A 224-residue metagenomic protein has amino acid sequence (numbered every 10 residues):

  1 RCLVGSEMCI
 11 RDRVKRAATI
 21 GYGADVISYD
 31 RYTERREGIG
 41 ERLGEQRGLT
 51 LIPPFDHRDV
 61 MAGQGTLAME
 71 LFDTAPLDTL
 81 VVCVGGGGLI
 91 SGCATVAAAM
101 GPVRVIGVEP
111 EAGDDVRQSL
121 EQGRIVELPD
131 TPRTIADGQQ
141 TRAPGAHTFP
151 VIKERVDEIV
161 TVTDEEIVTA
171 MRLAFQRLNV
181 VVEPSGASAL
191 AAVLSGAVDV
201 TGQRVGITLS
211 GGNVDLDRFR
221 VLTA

Functional and structural regions predicted by a protein language model:
R1-G5, C9-I10: Single conserved hydrophobic/aromatic residue that forms the stacking wall/gate of nucleotide- or nucleobase-binding
R11-T79, A112-T161: Small/polar-residue-rich loop-to-helix segments that shape phosphate-bearing ligand pockets
D25, P102-R104, R204: Residues at the starts of beta-strands that form the adenosine-phosphate
R47, P76, G145-G202: Active-site-adjacent helical/loop segments in soluble small-molecule enzymes
D56, V84-G88, E109-D114, P132-I135 (+4 more regions): Glycine-rich beta-alpha junction loops
E70, I90-M100: Short Gly/Thr/Asp-enriched flexible loops that form oxyanion-binding sites at enzyme active sites
A98-P102, V198-D199: Short helix-capping segments at alpha-helix termini
S188-A224: Phosphate-binding loop/pocket of nucleotide- and phosphate-handling active sites
